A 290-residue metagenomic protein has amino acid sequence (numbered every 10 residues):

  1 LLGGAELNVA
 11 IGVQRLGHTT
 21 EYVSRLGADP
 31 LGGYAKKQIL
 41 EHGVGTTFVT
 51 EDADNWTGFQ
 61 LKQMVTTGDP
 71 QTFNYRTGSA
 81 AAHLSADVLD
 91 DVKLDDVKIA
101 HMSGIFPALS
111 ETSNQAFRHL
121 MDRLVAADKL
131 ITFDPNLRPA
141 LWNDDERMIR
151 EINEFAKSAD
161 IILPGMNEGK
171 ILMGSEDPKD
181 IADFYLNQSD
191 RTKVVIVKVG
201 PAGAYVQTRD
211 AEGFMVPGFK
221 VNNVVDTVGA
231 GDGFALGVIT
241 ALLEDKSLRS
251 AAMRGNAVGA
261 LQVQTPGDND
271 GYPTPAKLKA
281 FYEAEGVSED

Functional and structural regions predicted by a protein language model:
L1, N8-T19, M64, T240-E244: Alpha-helix C-terminal capping segments
L7-E21, E41, F184-Q188: A short, N-terminal amphipathic alpha-helix
V13, G165, G231: Short, conserved phosphate/pyrophosphate- and ester-handling motifs at nucleotide-, phospho-/glycolipid
T19-G104, K279-D290: Conserved N-terminal subdomain of the carbohydrate kinase-like
V92-K93, E154-F155, Q188: Structural alpha-helical scaffold elements that stabilize or flank donor/cofactor-binding regions in carbohydrate
I99, I105-F184, A202-G203: Conserved beta-alpha-beta core of the PfkB/ribokinase-like small-molecule kinase fold
D122-R123, G174, P178-D290: Conserved phosphate-binding/catalytic region of the ribokinase-like
